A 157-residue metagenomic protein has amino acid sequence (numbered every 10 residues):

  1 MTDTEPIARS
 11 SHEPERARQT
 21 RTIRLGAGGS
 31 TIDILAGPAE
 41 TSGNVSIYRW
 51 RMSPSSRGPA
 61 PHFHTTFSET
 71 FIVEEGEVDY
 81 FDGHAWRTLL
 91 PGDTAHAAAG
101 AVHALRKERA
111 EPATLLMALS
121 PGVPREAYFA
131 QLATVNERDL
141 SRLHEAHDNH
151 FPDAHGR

Functional and structural regions predicted by a protein language model:
M1-S46, A133-R157: A short, N-terminal "cap"/entry segment at the start of jelly-roll beta-barrel domains of the cupin/DSBH fold
R16, I23-L25, H84-V102: Short acidic-glycine-tyrosine-enriched beta hairpin
D33-A36, Y48-H64: Conserved short histidine dyad/triad with adjacent acidic residue
I34, I47-R51, T70, W86 (+1 more regions): Conserved hydrophobic/aromatic beta-strand scaffold that supports enzyme active sites
A39, R57, H64, V78 (+3 more regions): Hydrophobic small-molecule pocket/channel-lining residues, especially in calycin-type beta-barrels
T66-V78, G83: Glycine- and acidic-residue-biased ligand/ion/polar-headgroup-sensing regions
D79, A99-R125: Ligand-binding loop in jelly-roll beta-barrel domains
